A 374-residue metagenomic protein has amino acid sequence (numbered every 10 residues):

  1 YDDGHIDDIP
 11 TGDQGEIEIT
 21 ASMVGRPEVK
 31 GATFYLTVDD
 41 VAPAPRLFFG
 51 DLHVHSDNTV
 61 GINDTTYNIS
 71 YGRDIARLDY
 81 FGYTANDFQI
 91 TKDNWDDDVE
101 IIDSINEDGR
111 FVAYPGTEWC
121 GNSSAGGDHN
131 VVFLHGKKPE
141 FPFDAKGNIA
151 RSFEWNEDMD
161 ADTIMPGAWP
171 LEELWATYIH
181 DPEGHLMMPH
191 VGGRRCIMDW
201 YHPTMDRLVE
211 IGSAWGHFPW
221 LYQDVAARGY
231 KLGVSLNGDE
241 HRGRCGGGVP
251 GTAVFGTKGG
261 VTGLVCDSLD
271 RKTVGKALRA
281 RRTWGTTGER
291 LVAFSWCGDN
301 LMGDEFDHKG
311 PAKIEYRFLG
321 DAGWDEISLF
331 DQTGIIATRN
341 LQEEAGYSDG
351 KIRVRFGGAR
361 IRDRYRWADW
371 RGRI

Functional and structural regions predicted by a protein language model:
D2-I374: Extended, charged catalytic domains and RNA/DNA-binding interfaces, predominantly in divalent-metal-using enzymes
